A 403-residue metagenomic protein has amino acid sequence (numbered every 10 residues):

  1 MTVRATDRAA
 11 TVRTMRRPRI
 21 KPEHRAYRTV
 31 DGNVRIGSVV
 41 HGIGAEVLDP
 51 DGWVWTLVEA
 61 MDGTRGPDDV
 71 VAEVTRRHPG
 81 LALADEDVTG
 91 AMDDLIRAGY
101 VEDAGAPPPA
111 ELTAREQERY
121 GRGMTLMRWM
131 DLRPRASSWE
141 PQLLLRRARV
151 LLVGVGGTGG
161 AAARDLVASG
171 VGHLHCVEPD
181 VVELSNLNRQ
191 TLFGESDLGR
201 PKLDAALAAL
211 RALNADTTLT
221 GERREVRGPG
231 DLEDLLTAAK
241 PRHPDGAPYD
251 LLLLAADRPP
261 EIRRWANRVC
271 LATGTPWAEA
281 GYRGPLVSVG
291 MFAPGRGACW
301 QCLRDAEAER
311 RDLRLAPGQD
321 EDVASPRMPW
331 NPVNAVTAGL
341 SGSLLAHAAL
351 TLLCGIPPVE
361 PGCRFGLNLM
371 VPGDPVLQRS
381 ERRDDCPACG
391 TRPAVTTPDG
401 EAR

Functional and structural regions predicted by a protein language model:
M1-R403: Adenine nucleotide-associated cytosolic modules
